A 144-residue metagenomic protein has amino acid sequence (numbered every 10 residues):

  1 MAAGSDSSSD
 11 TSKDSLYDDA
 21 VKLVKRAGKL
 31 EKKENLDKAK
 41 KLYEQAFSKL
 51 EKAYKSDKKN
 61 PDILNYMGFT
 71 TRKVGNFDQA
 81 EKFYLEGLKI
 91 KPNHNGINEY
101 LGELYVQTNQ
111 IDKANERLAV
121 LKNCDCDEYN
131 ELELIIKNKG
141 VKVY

Functional and structural regions predicted by a protein language model:
M1-D14, N115-Y144: Terminal, low-structured helical/coil segments at or just beyond the last alpha-helical repeat
S56, I90, L121-C124: Structural marker of alpha-solenoid helical repeat scaffolds
N60, H94, C126-Y129: Residue-level recognition of tetratricopeptide repeat
